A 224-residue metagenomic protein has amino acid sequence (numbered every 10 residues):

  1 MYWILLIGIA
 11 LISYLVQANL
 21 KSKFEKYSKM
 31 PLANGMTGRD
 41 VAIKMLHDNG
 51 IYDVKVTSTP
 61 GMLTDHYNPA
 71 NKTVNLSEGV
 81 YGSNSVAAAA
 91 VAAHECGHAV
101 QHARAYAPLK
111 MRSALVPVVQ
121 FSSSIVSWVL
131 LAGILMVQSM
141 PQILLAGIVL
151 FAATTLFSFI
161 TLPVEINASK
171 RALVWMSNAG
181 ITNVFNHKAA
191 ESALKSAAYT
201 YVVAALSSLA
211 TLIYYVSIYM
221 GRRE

Functional and structural regions predicted by a protein language model:
M1-A18, S22-K23, G133, M140 (+2 more regions): Hydrophobic alpha-helical transmembrane segments of small proteolipidic membrane proteins, enriched in energy-coupled
L5, I9, V119-V126, I143 (+4 more regions): Hydrophobic alpha-helical transmembrane segments of polytopic
Q17-S122, L156-E224: Polar-ligand-bearing catalytic/cofactor-coordination segments of membrane-embedded or membrane-tethered inner-membrane
V116-M140: Post-HExxH zinc-binding segment in Zn-dependent metallohydrolases
